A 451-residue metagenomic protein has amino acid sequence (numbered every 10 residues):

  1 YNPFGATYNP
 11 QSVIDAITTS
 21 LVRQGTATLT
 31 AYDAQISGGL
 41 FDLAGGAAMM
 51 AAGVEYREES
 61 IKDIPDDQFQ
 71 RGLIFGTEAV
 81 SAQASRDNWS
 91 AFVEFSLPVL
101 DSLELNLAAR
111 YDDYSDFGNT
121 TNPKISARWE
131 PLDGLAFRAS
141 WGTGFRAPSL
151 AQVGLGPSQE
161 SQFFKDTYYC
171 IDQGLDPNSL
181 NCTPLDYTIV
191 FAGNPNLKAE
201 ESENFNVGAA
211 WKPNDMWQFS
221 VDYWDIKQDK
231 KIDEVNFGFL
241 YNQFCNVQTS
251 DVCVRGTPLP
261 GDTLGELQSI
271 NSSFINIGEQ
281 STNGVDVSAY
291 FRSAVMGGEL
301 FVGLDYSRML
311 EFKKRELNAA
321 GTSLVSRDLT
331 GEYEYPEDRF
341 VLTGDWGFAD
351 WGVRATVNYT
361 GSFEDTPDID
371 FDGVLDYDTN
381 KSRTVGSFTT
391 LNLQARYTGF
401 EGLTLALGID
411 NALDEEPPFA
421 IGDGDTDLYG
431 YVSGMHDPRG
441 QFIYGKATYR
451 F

Functional and structural regions predicted by a protein language model:
Y1-N88, R146-A199, S220-N283, N318 (+1 more regions): Surface-exposed, low-complexity loop segments enriched in small/polar and acidic residues
T28-A34, W89-F95, T121-A127, G193 (+5 more regions): Hydrophobic, lipid-facing positions within transmembrane beta-strands of outer-membrane proteins
L40, Y56-K62, A109-S115, W141-A147 (+9 more regions): Transmembrane beta-strands of outer-membrane beta-barrel pores
F41-A48, V99-L103, G134, D215-M216 (+5 more regions): Short loop/turn motifs that connect adjacent beta-strands in outer-membrane beta-barrel proteins
A48-V54, L105-L107, P123, F137-A139 (+10 more regions): Transmembrane beta-strands of outer-membrane beta-barrel proteins
M50-V54, A82-L132, S202, T356-N358: Surface-exposed extracellular loop regions of Gram-negative outer-membrane beta-barrel proteins
E160, G298-T398, L413-D414: C-terminal beta-barrel architecture of Gram-negative outer-membrane proteins
Q218, L310-E311, N358-F371, Y397-F451: C-terminal beta-signal and adjacent terminal beta-strands/loops of Gram-negative outer-membrane beta-barrel proteins
